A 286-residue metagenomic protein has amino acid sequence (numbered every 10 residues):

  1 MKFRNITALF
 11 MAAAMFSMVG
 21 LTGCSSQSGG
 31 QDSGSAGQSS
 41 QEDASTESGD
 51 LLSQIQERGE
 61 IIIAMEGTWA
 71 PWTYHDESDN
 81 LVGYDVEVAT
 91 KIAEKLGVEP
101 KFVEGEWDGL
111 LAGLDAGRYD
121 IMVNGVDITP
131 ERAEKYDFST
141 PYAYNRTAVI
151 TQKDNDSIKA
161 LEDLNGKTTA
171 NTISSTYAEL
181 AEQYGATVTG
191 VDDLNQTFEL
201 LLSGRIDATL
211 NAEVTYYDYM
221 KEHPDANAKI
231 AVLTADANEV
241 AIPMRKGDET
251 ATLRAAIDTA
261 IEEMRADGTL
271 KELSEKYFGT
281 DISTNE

Functional and structural regions predicted by a protein language model:
M18-G23: C-terminal motif of bacterial Sec signal peptides marking the signal peptidase cleavage site
S25-S26, A36-E42, V86-K95, S175 (+1 more regions): Extended ligand-binding regions for polar small-molecule ligands
D43-G125: Extracytoplasmic small-molecule ligand-binding "clamshell" domains of the periplasmic binding protein/Venus flytrap
I61-I62, G97-E99, D115-N124, K167 (+2 more regions): Alpha-to-beta junction loops
F102-A112, D156, S174-S175, T189-S203 (+1 more regions): Short helix-initiation/N-cap motifs at beta->coil->alpha
V126-E134, L180-Q183, D207-A237: A ligand-binding cleft/hinge motif common to bilobed small-molecule-binding domains
Y144-T151, Y217-T259, T280-E286: Periplasmic-binding protein-like
Q152-T168: Flexible hinge/capping segments at coil-to-helix
